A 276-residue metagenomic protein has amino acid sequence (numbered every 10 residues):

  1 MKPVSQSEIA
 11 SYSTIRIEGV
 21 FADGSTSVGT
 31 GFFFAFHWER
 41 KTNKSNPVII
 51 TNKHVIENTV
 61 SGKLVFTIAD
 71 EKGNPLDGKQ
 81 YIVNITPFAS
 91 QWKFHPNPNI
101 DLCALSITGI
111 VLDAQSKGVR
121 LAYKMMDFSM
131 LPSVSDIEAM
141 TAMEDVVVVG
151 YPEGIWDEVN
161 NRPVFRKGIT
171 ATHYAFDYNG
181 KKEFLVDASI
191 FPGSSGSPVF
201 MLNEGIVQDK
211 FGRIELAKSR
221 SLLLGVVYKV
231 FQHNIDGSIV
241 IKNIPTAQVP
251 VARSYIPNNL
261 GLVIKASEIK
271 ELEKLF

Functional and structural regions predicted by a protein language model:
V4-S7: Long protein-protein interaction modules used by eukaryotic assembly/scaffold proteins
S11-T14, G19, S27-V28, F32 (+9 more regions): Serine endopeptidase catalytic core focused on the charge-relay Asp
T51: Cytochrome P450 catalytic-core helices
H54: Histidine-centered active-site/metal-ligand motif
E57-T59: Short, solvent-exposed loop/edge-beta patches enriched in aromatic
E215-P250, S254-G261: Conserved catalytic cores of soluble enzyme domains, especially glycine-rich substrate-binding beta-alpha loops
